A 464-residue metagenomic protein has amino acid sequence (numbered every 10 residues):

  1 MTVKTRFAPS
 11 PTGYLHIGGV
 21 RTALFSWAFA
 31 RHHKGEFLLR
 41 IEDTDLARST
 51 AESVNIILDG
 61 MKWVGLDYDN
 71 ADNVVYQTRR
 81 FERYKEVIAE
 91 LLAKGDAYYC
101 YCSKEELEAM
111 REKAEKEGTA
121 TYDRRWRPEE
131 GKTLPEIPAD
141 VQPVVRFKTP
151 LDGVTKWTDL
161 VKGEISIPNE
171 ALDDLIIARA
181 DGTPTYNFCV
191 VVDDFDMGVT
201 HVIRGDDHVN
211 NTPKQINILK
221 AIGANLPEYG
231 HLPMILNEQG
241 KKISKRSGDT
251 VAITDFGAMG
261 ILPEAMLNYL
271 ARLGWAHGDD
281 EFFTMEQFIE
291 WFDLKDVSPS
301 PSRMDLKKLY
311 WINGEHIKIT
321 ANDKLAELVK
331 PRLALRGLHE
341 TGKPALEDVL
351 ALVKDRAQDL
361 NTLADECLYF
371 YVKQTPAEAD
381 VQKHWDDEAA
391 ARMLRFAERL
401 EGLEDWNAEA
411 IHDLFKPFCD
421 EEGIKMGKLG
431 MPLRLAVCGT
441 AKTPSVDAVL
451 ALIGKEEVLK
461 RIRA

Functional and structural regions predicted by a protein language model:
M1-T119, N211-A224, A265: N-terminal Rossmann-like or analogous alpha/beta NTP/dinucleotide-binding catalytic cores that position adenine
A8-S10, Q142, L232, M431: Hydrophobic alpha-helix-in-membranes signature
P9, Y186-N187, D447: A generic hydrophobic-helix recognition signal that picks specific residues within alpha-helical hydrophobic
P9-L15, V202, P417-G423: A short glycine/serine-rich beta->alpha loop
T12, D72, G198-V199, V251: Short, solvent-exposed beta-strand edge segments and adjacent coil->beta transition regions
T12, G19-V20, L46, R80 (+16 more regions): Short capping/connector residues at structural and topological boundaries
S49-A51, N55, G65, V192 (+3 more regions): Conserved nucleotide- and phosphate/pyrophosphate-binding catalytic cores in adenylate/nucleotidyl-handling enzymes
Y98-H231, L236-S244, A252, H277 (+1 more regions): Active-site cores that bind ATP or allylic diphosphates and position pyrophosphate for catalysis
